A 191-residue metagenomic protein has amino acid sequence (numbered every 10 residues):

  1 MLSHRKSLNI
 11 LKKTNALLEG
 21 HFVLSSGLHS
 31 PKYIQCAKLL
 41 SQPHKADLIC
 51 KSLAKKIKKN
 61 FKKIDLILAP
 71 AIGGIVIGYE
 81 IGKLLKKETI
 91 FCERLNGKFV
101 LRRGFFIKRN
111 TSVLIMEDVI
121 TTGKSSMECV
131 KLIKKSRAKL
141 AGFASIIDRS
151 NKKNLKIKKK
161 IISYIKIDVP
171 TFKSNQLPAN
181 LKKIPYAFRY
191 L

Functional and structural regions predicted by a protein language model:
M1-L191: PRPP-associated nucleotide enzymes
